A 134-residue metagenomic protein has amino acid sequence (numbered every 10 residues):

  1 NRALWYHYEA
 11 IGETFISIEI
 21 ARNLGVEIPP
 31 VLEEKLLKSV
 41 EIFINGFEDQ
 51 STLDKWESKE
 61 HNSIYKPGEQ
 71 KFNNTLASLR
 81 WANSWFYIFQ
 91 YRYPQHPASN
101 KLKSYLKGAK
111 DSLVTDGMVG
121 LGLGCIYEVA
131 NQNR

Functional and structural regions predicted by a protein language model:
R2-H7, V31-E33: A glycine-rich, coil/turn loop motif that links secondary-structure elements
L4-E19, K38, L79-Y87: Well-ordered alpha-helical segments within folded domains of soluble proteins
I28-R134: CBM-like carbohydrate-recognition segments
